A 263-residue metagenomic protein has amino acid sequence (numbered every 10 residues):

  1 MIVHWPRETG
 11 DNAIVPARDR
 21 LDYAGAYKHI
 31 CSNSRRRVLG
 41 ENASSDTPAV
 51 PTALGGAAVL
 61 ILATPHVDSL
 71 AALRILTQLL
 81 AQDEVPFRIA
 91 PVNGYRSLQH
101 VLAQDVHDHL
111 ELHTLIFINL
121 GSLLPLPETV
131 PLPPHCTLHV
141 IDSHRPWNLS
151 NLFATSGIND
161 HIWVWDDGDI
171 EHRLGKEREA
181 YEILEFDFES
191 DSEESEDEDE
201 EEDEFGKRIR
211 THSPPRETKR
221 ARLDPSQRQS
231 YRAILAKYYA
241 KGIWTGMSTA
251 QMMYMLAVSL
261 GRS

Functional and structural regions predicted by a protein language model:
M1-S263: Replace "Mg2+/Mn2+-dependent" with "divalent metal-dependent
